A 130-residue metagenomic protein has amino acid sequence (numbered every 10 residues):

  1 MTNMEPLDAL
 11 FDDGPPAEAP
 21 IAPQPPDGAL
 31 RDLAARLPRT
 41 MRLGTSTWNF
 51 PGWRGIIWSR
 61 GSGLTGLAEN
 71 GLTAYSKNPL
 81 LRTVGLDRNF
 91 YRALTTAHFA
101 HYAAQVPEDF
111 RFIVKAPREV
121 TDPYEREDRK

Functional and structural regions predicted by a protein language model:
M1-K130: Residues lining hydrophobic/aromatic ligand-binding pockets adjacent to catalytic sites
